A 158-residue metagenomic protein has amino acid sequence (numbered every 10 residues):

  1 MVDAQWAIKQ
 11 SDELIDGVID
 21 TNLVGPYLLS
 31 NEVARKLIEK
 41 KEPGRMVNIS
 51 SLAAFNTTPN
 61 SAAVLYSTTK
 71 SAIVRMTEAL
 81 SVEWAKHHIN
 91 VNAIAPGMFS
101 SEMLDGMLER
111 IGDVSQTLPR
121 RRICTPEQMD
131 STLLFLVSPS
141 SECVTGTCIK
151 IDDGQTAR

Functional and structural regions predicted by a protein language model:
Q5-A7, S11-I19, V114: Substrate-binding pocket helix/loop in short-chain dehydrogenase/reductase
S30, T69, T77: Active-site helix of classical SDR
S51: Residue(s) in the substrate-gating loop at a strand-loop-helix junction that position the organic substrate next
A85-N90, V144-G146: Short, small/polar-rich loop/turn modules that mediate ligand/substrate recognition or access, typified
V91, A95-G106: Short, flexible catalytic-loop segment of classical short-chain dehydrogenase/reductase
L118-M129: A conserved structural motif in NAD(P)-dependent oxidoreductases
L134, T145-R158: Short C-terminal tail/terminal secondary-structure segment of NAD(P)H-dependent dehydrogenase/reductase domains
